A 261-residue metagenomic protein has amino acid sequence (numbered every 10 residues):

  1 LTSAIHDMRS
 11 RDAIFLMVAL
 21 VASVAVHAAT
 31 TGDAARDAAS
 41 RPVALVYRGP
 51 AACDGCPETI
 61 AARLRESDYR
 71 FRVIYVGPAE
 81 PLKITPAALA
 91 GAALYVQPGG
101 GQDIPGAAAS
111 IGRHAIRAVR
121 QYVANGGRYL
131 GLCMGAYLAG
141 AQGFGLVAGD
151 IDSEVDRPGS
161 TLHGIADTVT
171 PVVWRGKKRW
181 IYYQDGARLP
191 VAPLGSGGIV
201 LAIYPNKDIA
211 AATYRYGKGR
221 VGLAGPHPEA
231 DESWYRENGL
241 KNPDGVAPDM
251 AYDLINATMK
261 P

Functional and structural regions predicted by a protein language model:
I5-I14: Bacterial N-terminal signal peptides that target proteins for export
F15-V24: Bacterial N-terminal signal peptides
A28-G91: Aromatic-Pro/Gly-enriched surface loop or interdomain linker that acts as a lid/target-recognition segment
D37, P42, R120, G143 (+1 more regions): Extracellular ligand-binding/catalytic regions of CAZymes and related secreted enzymes and adhesion modules
Y47-G49, R72-V76, I104, V147 (+3 more regions): Extended, composition-driven regions rather than compact fold-specific motifs
A93-G99, V221-G225: Structural motif
Q102-G176: A glycine-rich, often tryptophan-bearing local segment used as a flexible ligand/cofactor-contacting loop or short
L162-W234: Catalytic beta-strand/loop cores that center a nucleophilic Ser/Cys/Thr and support acyl-enzyme chemistry
